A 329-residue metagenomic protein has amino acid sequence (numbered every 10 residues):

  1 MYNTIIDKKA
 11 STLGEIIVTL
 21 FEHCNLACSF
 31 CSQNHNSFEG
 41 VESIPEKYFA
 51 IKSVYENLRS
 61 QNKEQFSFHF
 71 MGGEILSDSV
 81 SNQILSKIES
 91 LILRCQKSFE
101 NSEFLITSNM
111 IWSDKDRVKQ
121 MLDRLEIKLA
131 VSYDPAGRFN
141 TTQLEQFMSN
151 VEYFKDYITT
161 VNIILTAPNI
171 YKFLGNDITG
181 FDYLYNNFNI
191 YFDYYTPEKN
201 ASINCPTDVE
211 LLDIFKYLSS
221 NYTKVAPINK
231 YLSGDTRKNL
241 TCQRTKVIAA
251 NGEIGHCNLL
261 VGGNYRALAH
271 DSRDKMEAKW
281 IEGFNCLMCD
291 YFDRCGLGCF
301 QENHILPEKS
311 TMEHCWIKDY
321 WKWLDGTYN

Functional and structural regions predicted by a protein language model:
M1-I6: Long, charge-rich, low-complexity alpha-helical segments
D7-F49: Canonical Radical SAM [4Fe-4S] cluster-binding loop centered on the CxxxCxxC motif and its immediate flanking residues
N25, I75, I111-W112, A136 (+5 more regions): Short, solvent-exposed loop/turn segments at secondary-structure junctions
C28, F70, G252: Conserved, mostly hydrophobic/aromatic
S37, Y48-M71, D78-Y195: Radical SAM/AdoMet-radical enzyme domain recognition
S53-G73, M312-N329: Short Fe-S-cluster ligation motifs
N187-Y265, R294: A C-terminal junction/extension of Radical SAM enzymes
L259-N329: Flexible mid-to-C-terminal extensions adjoining Fe-S/redox cofactors in radical SAM and related proteins
